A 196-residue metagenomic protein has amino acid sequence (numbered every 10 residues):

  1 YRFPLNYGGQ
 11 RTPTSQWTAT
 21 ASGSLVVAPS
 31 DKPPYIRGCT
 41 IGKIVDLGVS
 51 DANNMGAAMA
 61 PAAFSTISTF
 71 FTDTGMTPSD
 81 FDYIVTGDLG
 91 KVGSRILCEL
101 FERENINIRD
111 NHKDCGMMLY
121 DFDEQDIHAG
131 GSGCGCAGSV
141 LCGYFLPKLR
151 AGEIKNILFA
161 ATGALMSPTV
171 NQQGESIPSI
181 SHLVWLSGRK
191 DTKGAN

Functional and structural regions predicted by a protein language model:
Y1-Y7, G93-S94, V140: Active-site-adjacent elements of ketosynthase-type condensing enzymes
F3-S68, D73, D110-M117, F159-T162 (+1 more regions): Condensing-enzyme catalytic core mediating Claisen C-C bond formation in acyl metabolism
S24-S30, S132-E153: Active-site-proximal alpha-helical scaffold in enzymes
A60-L97: Oxyanion-binding "anion nests"
D73-D82, N107-H112, I154-K155: Flexible, glycine/charged-enriched surface loops at secondary-structure junctions
L89-E104, T169-S176: Short glycine/threonine-rich loop-to-helix capping motif typified by GTGT followed within a few residues by an Asp-Pro
E102-V140: Conserved catalytic cysteine-centered active-site region of acyl-thioester-dependent Claisen-condensing enzymes
L141-L146, G152-A160, L165-V170: Hydrophobic alpha/beta core scaffold segments
